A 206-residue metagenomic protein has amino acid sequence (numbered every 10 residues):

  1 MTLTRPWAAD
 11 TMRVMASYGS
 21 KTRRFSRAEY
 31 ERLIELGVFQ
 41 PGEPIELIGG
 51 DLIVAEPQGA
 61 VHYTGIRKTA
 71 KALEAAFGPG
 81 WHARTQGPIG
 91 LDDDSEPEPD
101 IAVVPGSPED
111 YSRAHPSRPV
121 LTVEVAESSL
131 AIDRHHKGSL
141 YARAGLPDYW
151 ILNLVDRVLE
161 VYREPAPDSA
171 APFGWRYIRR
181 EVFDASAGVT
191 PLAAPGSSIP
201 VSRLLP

Functional and structural regions predicted by a protein language model:
M1-P206: Gly/Pro/Ser/Thr-rich low-complexity, intrinsically disordered segments predominantly at protein N-termini
